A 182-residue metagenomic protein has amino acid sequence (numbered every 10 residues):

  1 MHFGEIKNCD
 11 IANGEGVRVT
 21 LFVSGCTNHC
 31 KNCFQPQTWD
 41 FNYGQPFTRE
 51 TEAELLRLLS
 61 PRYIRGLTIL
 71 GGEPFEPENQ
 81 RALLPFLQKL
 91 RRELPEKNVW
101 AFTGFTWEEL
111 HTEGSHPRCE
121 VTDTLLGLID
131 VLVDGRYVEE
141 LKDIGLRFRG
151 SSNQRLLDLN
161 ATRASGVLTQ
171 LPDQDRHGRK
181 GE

Functional and structural regions predicted by a protein language model:
M1-G4, V17, N32-S115, E120 (+1 more regions): Conserved Radical SAM active-site core
H2-H29: N-terminal pre-triad scaffold of radical SAM enzymes
K7, T103, R136, N160: Residues at the C-termini of beta-strands that transition into short coil/loop
E76, E140-L141: Short glycine-rich, flexible loops that bind phosphorylated cofactors or substrates
F86-R91, K142-E182: P-loop/Walker A phosphate-binding loop and immediately adjacent motor/lid segment at beta-alpha junctions
T124-G127, G150: Short, conserved loop/helix-junction motifs that constitute active-site signature segments in enzyme catalytic cores
D130: Receiver (REC) domain switch/active-site residues of two-component response regulators
